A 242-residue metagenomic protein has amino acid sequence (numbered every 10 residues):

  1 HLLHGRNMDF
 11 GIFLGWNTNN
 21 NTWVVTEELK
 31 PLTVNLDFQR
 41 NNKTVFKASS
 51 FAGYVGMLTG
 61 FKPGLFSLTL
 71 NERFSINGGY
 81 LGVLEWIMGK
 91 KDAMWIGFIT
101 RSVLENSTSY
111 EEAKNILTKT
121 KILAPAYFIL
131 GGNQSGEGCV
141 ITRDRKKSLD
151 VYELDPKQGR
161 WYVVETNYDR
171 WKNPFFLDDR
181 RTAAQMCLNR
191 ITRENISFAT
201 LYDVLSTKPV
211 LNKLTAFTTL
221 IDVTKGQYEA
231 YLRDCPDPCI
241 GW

Functional and structural regions predicted by a protein language model:
H1, L104-W242: C-terminus-biased signal that marks the final domain/tail of proteins
H1-K91, L123, N195, A216 (+1 more regions): A contiguous strand-loop segment
F46, G97-S107: Extended soluble regions of mature proteins
V83, A93-M94, V164, A199: General secondary-structure edge motif
K90, M94, S107-T108: Soluble non-cytosolic domains of exported or imported proteins
M94-F98, T182: A generic alpha-helix surface/boundary motif
